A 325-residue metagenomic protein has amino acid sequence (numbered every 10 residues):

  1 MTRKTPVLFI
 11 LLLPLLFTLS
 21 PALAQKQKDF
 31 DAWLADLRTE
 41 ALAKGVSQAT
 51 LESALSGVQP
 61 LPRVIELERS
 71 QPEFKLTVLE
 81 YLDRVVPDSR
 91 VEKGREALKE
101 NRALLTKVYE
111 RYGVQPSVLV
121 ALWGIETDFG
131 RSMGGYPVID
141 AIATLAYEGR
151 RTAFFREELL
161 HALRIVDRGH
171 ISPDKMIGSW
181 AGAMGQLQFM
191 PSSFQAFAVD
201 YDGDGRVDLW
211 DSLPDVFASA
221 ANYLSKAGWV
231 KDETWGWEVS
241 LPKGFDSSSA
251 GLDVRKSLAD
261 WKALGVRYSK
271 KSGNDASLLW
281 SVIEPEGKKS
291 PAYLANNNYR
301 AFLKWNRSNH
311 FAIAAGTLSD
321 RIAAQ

Functional and structural regions predicted by a protein language model:
M1-F9: Bacterial N-terminal signal peptides that target proteins for export
F9-T18: Bacterial N-terminal signal peptides
S20-A24: Sec/Tat signal peptide C-region and signal peptidase I cleavage site
Q25-Y109: An acidic, Gly/Ser/Thr/Pro-rich helix-cap/linker signature
A41, E52-P60, G113-G130, A162-I165 (+1 more regions): Short, functionally critical alpha-helical segments immediately adjacent to catalytic or ligand/cofactor-binding
V138-A146, M184-V199, A220: Substrate-binding/active-site groove segments that recognize and process beta-1,4-linked N-acetyl-hexosamine
Y201-L209: Acidic, glycine-anchored loop motifs typical of Ca2+
V239-Q325: C-terminal soluble interaction/assembly domains
